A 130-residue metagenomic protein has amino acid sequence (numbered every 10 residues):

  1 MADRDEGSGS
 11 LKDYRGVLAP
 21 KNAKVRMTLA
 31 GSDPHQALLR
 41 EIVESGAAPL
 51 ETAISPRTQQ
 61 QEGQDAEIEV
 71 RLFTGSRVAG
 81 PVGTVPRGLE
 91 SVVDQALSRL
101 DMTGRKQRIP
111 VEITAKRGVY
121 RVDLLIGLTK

Functional and structural regions predicted by a protein language model:
M1-K130: Conserved active-site motif detector
